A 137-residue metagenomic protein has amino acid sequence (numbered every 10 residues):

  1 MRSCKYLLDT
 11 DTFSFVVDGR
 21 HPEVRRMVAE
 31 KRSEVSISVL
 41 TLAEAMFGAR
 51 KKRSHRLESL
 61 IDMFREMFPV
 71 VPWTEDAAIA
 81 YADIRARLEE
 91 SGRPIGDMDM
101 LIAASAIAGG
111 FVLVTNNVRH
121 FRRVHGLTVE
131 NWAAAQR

Functional and structural regions predicted by a protein language model:
M1-I37, T41, F47-M63, A135-R137: Short, well-structured N-terminal submotif of metal-dependent ribonuclease cores
R2-C4, R50, P69-N116: Active-site neighborhoods of divalent-metal-dependent phosphate/nucleic-acid chemistry enzymes
D9-T10, A45, Y81, A106 (+1 more regions): Generic structural signal for small/hydrophobic residues in well-ordered secondary structure, especially within
T12-F13, T41, A77, I102 (+1 more regions): Alpha-helix capping/helix-boundary segments
F15-V16, G48, Y81-I84, V124 (+1 more regions): Residues that scaffold the ATP/ADP-binding catalytic core of kinase and kinase-like folds
I102-R137: Acidic, metal-binding active-site segment of PIN/NYN-like and related structure-specific nucleases
